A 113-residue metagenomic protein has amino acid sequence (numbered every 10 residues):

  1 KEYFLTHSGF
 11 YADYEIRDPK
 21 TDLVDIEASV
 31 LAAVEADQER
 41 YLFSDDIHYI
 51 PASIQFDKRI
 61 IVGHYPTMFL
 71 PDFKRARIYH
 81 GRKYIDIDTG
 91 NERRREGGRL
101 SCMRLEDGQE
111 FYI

Functional and structural regions predicted by a protein language model:
K1, R99-R104: Short beta-strand scaffold segments in enzyme catalytic cores
K1-I85, G90-E96: Acidic, His/Gly-enriched loop-helix segments that form or flank divalent-metal centers in metallo-dependent hydrolases
G81-K83, L105-Q109: Short, solvent-exposed coil/turn segments at beta-strand boundaries
R99, G108-I113: C-terminal structured interaction module
